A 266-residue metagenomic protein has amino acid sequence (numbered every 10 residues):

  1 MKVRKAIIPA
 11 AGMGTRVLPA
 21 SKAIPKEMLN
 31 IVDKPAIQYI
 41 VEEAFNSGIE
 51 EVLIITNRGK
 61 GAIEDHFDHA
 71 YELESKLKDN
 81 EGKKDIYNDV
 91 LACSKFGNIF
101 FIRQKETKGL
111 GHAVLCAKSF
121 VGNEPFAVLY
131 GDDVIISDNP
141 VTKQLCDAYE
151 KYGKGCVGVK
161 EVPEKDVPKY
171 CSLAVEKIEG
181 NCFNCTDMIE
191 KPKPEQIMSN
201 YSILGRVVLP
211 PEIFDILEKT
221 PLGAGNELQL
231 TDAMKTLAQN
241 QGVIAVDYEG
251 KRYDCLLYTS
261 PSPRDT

Functional and structural regions predicted by a protein language model:
K2-K78, G82, P140-Q144: N-terminal glycine-rich phosphate-binding loop and ensuing alpha1 helix
K5, E50-V52, P125, K154 (+2 more regions): Residues at the starts of beta-strands that form the adenosine-phosphate
I8, I54, V128, V157-G158 (+1 more regions): Structural beta-sheet core signal
M28, I99-F101, G155, V243-A245 (+1 more regions): Conserved beta-strand scaffold positions in the cores of enzyme catalytic domains, especially in NTP/NDP-utilizing
A36-Y39, H112-C116, A233: Well-ordered alpha-helical segments embedded in enzymatic catalytic cores
L73-S75, K84-V175, P211, E218: Conserved beta-loop-beta/alpha segment of the NTase-like Rossmann-fold superfamily that binds/positions NTPs
A127, C146-E150, K177-Y253, S260: Catalytic-core segments of class I nucleotidyltransferases/pyrophosphorylases that form NMP-activated intermediates
Y258-T266: Single conserved hydrophobic/aromatic residue that forms the stacking wall/gate of nucleotide- or nucleobase-binding
